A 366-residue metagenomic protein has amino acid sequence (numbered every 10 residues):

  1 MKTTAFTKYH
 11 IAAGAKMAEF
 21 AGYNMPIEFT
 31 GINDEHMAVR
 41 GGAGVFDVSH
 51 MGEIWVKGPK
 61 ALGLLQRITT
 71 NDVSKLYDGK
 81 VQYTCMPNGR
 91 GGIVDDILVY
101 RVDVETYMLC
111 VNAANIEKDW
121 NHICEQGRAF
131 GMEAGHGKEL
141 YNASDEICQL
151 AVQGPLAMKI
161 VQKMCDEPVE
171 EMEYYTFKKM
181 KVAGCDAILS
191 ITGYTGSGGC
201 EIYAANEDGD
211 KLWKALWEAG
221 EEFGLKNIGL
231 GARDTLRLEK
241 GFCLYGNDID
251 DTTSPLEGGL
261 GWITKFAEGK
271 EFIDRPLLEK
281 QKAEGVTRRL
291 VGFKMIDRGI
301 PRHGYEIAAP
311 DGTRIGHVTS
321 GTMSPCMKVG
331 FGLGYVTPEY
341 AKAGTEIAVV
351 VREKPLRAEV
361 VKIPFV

Functional and structural regions predicted by a protein language model:
M1-F29, N33, D103-V366: Conserved, structured C-terminal
M1-T84, G92: Acidic, proline/glycine-enriched N-terminal capping motif
E53-K57, N88, M108-N112: Short secondary-structure transition/capping motifs
P59-I93, A157-C185: Internal amphipathic helical hairpin motif
L98-V99: Glycine-rich, Trp-frequent "lid" loop and neighboring beta-strands that shape and gate the flavin cofactor pocket
